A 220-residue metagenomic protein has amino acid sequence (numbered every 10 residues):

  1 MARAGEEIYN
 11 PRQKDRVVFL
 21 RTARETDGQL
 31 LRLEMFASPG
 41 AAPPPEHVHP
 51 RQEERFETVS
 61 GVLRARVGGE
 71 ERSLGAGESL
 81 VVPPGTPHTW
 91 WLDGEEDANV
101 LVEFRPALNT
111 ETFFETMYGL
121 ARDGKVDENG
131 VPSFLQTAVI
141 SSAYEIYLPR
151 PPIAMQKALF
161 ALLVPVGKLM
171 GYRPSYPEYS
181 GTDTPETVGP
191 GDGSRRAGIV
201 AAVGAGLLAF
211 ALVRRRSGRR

Functional and structural regions predicted by a protein language model:
M1, R219-R220: Intrinsically disordered, highly charged
Y9-E46, Q52: A short glycine-rich, His/Asp/Glu-containing loop-to-beta-strand
Y9-P11, T26-Q29, R55, V62 (+1 more regions): Short acidic-glycine-tyrosine-enriched beta hairpin
E34-S38, V48-A65, R105: Short, conserved beta-strand element in jelly-roll/cupin
P39-A41, G77, G85, E95: Tight coil/turn sites that cap or link beta-strands
P84-F113: Ligand-binding loop in jelly-roll beta-barrel domains
N109-T110, F114-G189: Alpha-helical membrane-targeting segments
D192-S217: Hydrophobic alpha-helical topogenic segments used for membrane insertion/localization
